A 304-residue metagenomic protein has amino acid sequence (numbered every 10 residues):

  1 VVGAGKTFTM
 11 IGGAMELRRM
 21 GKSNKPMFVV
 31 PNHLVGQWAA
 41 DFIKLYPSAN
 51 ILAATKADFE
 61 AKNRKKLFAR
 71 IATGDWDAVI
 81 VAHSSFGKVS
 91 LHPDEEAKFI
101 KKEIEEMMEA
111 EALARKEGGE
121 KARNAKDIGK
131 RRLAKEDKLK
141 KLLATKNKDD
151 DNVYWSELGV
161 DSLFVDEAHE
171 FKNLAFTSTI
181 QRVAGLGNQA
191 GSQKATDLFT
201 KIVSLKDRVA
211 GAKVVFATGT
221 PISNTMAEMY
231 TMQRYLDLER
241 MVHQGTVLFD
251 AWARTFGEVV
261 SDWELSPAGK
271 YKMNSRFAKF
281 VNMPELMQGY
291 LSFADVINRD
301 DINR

Functional and structural regions predicted by a protein language model:
V1-V2, M10, F28, F42 (+5 more regions): Generic structural signal for small/hydrophobic residues in well-ordered secondary structure, especially within
A4-M15, L198, Y230: Motif I (Walker A/P-loop) of helicase-class P-loop NTPases
G5-T7, G36-W38, A61, G87-L91 (+4 more regions): Short catalytic/ligand-binding loop motif for oxyanion handling, primarily in non-cytosolic enzymes, centered on
T9-A40, S48-A49, R208-K213: Conserved SF1/SF2 helicase motif Ia
H33-F59, R70-T73, L236-R240: Conserved helix-turn-beta segment of the N-terminal RecA-like "Helicase ATP-binding" lobe in SF1/SF2 helicases
R64-E109, R123, K130-S162, E170 (+2 more regions): Inter-lobe coupling linker of SF2 helicases/translocases
A97-K121, F176-G191: A solvent-exposed, charged loop/short amphipathic helix patch at secondary-structure junctions
